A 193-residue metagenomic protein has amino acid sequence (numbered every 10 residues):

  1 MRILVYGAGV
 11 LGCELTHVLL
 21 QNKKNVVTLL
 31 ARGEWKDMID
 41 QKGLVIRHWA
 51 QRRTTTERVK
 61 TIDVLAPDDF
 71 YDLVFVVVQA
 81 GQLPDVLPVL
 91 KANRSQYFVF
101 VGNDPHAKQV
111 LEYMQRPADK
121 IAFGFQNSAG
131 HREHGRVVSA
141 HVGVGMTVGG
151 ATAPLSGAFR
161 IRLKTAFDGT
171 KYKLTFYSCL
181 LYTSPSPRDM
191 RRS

Functional and structural regions predicted by a protein language model:
M1-H48: NAD(P)+-binding Rossmann beta1-loop-alpha1 motif at the extreme N-terminus of oxidoreductases
I3, V26-V27, F98, I121 (+1 more regions): Hydrophobic anchor at the start of a short beta-strand that flanks the dinucleotide cofactor-binding loop
V10, E34, N103-H106, A153: Short, glycine/serine-rich, charged loops/turns that create anion-binding and catalytic segments at active sites
L30-R32, R47-W49, I62-V64, G124-Q126 (+1 more regions): Conserved beta-strand termini and adjacent loop/short-helix elements that scaffold enzyme active sites in alpha/beta
A31, V45, L90, G102-N103 (+1 more regions): Flavin (primarily FAD) cofactor-binding/catalytic cores of flavoenzymes
R53-V137: Rossmann-like NAD(P)(H) cofactor-binding subdomain of soluble oxidoreductases
P105-C179: Rossmann-fold dinucleotide-binding core
Y182-S193: Single conserved hydrophobic/aromatic residue that forms the stacking wall/gate of nucleotide- or nucleobase-binding
